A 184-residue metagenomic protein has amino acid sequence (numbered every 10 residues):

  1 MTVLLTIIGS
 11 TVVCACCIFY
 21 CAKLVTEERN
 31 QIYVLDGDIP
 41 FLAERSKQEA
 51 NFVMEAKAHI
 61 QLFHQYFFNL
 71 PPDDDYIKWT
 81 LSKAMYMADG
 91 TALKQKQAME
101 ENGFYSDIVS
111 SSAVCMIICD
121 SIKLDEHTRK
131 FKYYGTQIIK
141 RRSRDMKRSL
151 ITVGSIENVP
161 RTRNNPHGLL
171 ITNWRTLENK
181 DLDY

Functional and structural regions predicted by a protein language model:
M1-Q31, D36-M54, A58, F68 (+1 more regions): Structured, amphipathic secondary-structure segments that form assembly/contact surfaces in multi-subunit
F63-Y66: Mature, extracytoplasmic segments of signal peptide-bearing proteins
